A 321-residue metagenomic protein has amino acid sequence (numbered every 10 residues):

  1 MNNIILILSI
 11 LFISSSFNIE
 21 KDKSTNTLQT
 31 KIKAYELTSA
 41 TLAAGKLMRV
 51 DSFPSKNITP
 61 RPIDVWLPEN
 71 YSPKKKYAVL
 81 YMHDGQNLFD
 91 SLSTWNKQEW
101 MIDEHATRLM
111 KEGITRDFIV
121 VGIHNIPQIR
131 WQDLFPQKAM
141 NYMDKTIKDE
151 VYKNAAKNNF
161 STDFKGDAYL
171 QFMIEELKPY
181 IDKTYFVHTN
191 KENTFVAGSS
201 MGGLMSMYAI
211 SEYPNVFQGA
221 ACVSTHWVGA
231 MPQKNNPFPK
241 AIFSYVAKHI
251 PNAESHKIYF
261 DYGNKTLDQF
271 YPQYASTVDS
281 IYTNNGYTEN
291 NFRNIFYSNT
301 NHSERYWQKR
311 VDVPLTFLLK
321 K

Functional and structural regions predicted by a protein language model:
M1-T30: Bacterial Sec-dependent N-terminal signal peptides
K23-K321: Non-catalytic cap/lid and distal C-terminal segments of serine-dependent acyl enzymes
